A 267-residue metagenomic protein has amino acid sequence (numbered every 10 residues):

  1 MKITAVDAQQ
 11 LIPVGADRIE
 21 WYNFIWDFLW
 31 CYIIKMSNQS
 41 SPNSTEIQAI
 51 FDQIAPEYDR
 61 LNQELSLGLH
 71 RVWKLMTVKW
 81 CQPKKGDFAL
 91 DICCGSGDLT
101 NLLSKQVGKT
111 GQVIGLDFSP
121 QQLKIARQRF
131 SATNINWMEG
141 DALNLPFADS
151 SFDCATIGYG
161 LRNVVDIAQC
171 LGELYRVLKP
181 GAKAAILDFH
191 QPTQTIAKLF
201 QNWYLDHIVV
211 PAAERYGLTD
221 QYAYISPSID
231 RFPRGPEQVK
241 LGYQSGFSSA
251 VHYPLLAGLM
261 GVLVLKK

Functional and structural regions predicted by a protein language model:
Y32-D59, Y204: N-terminal, positively charged/glycine-rich alpha-helical extensions of SAM-dependent methyltransferases
T45-E46, L187-L241, V251: C-terminal alpha-helical "lid/dimerization" subdomain adjacent to the S-adenosyl-L-methionine
L67-D87, L102: Conserved alpha-helix/loop element of class I SAM-dependent methyltransferases that forms part of the SAM/SAH-binding
F88-N144: Class I SAM-dependent methyltransferase SAM/SAH-binding core
L143-C154: A short acidic, Gly/Pro-enriched loop at the edge of an enzyme's catalytic core that lines a small-molecule cofactor
D153-I167: A short SAM/SAH-binding and catalytic strip from SAM-dependent methyltransferases
A168-K183: A short glycine-rich, Lys/Arg-flanked "PGG" loop and its adjoining helix->strand segment in the class I
G246-S248, P254-K267: Core SAM-dependent methyltransferase catalytic element
